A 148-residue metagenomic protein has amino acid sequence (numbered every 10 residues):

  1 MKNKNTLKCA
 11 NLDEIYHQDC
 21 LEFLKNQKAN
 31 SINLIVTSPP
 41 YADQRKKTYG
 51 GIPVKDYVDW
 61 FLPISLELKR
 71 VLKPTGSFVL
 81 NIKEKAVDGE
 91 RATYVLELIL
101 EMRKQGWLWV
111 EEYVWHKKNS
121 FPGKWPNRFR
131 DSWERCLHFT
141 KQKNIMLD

Functional and structural regions predicted by a protein language model:
M1-D148: Core catalytic lobe of class I
